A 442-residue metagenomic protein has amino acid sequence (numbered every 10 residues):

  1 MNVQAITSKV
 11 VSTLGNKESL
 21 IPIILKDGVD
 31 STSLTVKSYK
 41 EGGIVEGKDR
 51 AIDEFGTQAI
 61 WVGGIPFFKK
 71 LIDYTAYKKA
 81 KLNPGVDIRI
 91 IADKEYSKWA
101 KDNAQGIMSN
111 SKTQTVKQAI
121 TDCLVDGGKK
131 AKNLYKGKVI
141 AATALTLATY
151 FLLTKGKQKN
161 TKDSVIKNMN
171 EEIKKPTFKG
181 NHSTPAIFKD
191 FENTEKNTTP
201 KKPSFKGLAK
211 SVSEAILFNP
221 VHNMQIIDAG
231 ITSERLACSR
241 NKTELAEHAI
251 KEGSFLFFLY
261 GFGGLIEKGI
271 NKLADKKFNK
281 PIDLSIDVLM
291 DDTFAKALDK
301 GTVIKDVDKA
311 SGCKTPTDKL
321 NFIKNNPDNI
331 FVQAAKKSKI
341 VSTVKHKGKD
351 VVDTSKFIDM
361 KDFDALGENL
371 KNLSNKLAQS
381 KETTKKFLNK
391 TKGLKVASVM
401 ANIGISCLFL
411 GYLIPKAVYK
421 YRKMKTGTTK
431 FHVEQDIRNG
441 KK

Functional and structural regions predicted by a protein language model:
M1-K442: Glycine-rich, hydrophobic membrane-spanning regions of integral membrane proteins that mediate transport
